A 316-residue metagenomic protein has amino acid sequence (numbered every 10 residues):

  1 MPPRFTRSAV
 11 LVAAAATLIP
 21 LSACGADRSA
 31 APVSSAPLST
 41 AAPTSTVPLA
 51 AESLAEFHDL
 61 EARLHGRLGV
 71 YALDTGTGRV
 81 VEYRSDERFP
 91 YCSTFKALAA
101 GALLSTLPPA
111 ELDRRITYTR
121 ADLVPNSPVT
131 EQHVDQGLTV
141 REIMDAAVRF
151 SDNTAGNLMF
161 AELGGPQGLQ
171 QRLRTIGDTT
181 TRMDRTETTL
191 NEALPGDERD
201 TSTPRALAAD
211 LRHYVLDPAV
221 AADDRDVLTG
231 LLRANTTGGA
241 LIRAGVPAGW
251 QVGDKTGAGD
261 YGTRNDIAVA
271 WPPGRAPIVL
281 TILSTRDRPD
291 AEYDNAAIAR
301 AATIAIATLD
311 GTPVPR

Functional and structural regions predicted by a protein language model:
P2-V12, A23-S45, L49-H58, E162 (+2 more regions): Structured C-terminal helix/loop/strand segments within mature extracytoplasmic catalytic/sensor domains
L18-L21: Bacterial Sec-type N-terminal signal peptides, specifically the leucine/valine-rich hydrophobic h-region
E52-S85, A270, L280: A short, well-structured edge-of-sheet supersecondary motif
R67, F160-L211, V215-L216: Mid-domain, small-residue-enriched loop/turn segments at the edges of structured enzyme/sensor domains
T75, D113-T130, L163-G164, L190: Acidic helix-start/capping segments at beta-turn-to-alpha-helix junctions
G78, F89-Y118, A147, L280: Active-site SXXK
L123-M159, P166: Conserved catalytic neighborhood of penicillin-recognizing serine enzymes
A206-A258: Conserved active-site loop region of the serine DD-peptidase/beta-lactamase
